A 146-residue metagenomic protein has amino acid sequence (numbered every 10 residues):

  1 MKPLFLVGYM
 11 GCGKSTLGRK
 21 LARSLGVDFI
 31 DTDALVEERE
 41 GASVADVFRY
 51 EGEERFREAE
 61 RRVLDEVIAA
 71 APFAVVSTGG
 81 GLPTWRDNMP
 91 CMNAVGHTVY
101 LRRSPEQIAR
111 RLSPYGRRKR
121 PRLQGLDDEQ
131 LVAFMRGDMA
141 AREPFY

Functional and structural regions predicted by a protein language model:
M1-L4, A71-F73: Pre-Walker A (Motif I) flank of P-loop NTPase domains
F5, V75-S77, V99: Structural motif
Y9: P-loop (Walker A) phosphate-binding loop of NTP-binding proteins
S15: Walker A/P-loop
D31-N93, P114, Q124, R136: ATP-dependent small-molecule kinase phosphotransfer cores that center on conserved nucleotide phosphate-binding segments
A94-E143: A glycine- and Lys/Arg-enriched "phosphate-lid" helix/loop adjacent to the NTP-binding pocket of small-molecule kinases
